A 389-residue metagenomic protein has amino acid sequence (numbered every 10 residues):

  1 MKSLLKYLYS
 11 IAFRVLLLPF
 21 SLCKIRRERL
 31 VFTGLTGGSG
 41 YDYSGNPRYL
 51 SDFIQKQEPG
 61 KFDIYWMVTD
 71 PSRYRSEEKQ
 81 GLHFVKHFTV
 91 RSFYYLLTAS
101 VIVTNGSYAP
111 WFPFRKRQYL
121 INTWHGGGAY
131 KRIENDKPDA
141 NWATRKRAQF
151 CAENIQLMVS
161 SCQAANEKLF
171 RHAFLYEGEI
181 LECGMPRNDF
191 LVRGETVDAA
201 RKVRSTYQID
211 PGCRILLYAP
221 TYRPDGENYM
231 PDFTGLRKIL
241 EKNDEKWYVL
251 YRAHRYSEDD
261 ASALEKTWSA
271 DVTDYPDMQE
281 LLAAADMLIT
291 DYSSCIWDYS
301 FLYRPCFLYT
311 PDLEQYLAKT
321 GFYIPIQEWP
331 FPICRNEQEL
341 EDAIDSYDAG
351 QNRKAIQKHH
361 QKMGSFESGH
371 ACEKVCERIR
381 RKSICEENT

Functional and structural regions predicted by a protein language model:
M1, T196, E337-T389: C-terminal amphipathic helix plus adjacent low-complexity, charged tail appended to glycosyltransferase catalytic
M1-G38: Membrane-proximal basic amphipathic "stem/tether" segments
L30-G194: Active-site and donor-binding regions of nucleotide-sugar-utilizing enzymes
D42-E58, H172, P186-A263, C334 (+2 more regions): Conserved catalytic-core segment of nucleotide-activated headgroup transferases in glycan assembly
H83-F88, S269-D274, W329-A343: Short acidic-hydrophobic, aromatic-tinged amphipathic segments that line or gate anion-handling sites
V85-S100, R255-W297: Donor nucleotide-activated moiety binding/catalytic core segment of transferases that use nucleotide-activated donors
I102-W124, A129-K131, Y275-K319: A donor-sugar binding/catalytic signature common to diverse glycosyltransferases and related nucleotide-sugar
S294-M363: Catalytic binding pocket for nucleotide-activated donors in carbohydrate/polymer assembly enzymes
